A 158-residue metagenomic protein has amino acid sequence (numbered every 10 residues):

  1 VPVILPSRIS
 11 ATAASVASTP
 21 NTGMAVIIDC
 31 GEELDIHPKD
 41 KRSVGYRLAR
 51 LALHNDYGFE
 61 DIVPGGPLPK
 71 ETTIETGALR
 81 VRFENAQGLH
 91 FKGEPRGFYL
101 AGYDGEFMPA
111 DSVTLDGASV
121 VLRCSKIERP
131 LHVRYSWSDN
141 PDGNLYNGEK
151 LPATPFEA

Functional and structural regions predicted by a protein language model:
V1-S10, A14: N-terminal low-complexity segments that are often proline-rich with Ser/Thr-Pro
R8, V44-G45, A52: Stable alpha-helical elements in mature extracytoplasmic
T19-M24: Loop/turn elements at helix/coil->beta-strand transitions in domains of secreted/extracellular proteins
V26-C30: Active-site-proximal beta-strand/loop segments in catalytic clefts of secreted hydrolases
G31-K41: Active-site rim elements
S43, H54-G93: Surface beta-strand/loop "capping" patches
Q87-A158: C-terminal beta-sandwich/jelly-roll accessory domains of carbohydrate-active enzymes
